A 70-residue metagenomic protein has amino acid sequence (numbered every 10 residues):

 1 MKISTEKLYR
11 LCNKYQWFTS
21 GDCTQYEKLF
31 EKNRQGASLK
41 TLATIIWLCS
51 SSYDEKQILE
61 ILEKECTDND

Functional and structural regions predicted by a protein language model:
M1-K2, E60-D70: Short intrinsically disordered terminal tails
K2-Q16: Extreme N-terminal leader/activation tails
T5-K7, G21, N69: Serine/threonine-rich, low-complexity intrinsically disordered segments
L11, A37, D68-D70: Composition-driven detection of intrinsically disordered, low-complexity segments
Y15-L62: Acidic, low-complexity, intrinsically disordered interaction modules
